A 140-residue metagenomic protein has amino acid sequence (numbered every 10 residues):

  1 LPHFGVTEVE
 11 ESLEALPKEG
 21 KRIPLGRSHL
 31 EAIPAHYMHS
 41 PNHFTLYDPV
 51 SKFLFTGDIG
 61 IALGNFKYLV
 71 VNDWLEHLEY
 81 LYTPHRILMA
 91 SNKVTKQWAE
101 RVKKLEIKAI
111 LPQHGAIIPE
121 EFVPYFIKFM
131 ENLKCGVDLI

Functional and structural regions predicted by a protein language model:
L1-N42, A90-K103: Metallo-beta-lactamase
V6-E8, Y68-V71, P124-I127: Short, glycine/charged-enriched secondary-structure capping and boundary segments
K18-K21, G60, K134-C135: Short, acidic/turn-prone active-site loops that include or flank metal/cofactor- and phosphate-binding residues
P24-L25, H43-V50, D138-I140: Short, surface-exposed, charge-dense and proline/glycine-enriched linear segments
Y37-P112, A116-E121, L133: Metallo-beta-lactamase
P119-I140: Short acidic, glycine/proline-enriched helix-loop-strand junctions
